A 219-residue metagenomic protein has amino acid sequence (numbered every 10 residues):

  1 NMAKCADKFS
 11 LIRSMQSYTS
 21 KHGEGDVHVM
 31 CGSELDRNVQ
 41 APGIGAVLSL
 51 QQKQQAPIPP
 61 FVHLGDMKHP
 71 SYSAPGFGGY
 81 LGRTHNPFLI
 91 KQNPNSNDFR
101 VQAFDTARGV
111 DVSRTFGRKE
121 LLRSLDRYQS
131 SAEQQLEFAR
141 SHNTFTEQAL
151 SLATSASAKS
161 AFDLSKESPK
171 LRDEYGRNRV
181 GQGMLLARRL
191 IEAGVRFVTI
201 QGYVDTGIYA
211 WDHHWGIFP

Functional and structural regions predicted by a protein language model:
N1-P219: Ligand-binding pockets and gating/stacking loops
